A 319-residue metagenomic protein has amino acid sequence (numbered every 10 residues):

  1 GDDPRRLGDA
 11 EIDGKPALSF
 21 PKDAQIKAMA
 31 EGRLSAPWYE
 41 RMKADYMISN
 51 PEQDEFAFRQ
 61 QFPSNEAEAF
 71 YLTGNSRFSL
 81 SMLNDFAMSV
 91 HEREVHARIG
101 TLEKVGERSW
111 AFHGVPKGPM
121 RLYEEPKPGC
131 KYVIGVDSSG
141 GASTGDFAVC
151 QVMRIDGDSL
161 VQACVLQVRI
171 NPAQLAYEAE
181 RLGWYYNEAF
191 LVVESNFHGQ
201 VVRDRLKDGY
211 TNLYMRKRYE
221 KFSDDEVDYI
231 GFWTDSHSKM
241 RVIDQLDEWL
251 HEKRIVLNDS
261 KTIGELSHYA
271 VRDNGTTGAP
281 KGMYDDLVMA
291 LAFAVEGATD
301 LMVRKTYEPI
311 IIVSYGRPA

Functional and structural regions predicted by a protein language model:
G1: G-domain G4 guanine-recognition motif of GTPases
P4-I230, S236, M240, D244 (+1 more regions): RNase H-like, metal-dependent nuclease domains and their acidic two-metal-ion catalytic environment used
